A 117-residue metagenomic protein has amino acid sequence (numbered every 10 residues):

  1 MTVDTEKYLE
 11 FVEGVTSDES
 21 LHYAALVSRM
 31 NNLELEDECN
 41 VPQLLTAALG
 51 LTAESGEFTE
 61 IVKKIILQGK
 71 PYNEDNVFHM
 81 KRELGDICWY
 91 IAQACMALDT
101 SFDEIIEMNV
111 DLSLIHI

Functional and structural regions predicted by a protein language model:
M1-I66: Extended low-complexity intrinsically disordered regions
A48-F58, E74-N109: An amphipathic alpha-helical micro-motif enriched in hydrophobic residues with embedded/adjacent acidic residues
K63-F78: Acidic interhelical loop/turn segments
L112: Phosphate/oxyanion-binding loops and surfaces in catalytic or ligand/nucleic-acid-binding neighborhoods
I115-I117: Conserved small/polar residues in nucleotide/adenosyl-binding loops
